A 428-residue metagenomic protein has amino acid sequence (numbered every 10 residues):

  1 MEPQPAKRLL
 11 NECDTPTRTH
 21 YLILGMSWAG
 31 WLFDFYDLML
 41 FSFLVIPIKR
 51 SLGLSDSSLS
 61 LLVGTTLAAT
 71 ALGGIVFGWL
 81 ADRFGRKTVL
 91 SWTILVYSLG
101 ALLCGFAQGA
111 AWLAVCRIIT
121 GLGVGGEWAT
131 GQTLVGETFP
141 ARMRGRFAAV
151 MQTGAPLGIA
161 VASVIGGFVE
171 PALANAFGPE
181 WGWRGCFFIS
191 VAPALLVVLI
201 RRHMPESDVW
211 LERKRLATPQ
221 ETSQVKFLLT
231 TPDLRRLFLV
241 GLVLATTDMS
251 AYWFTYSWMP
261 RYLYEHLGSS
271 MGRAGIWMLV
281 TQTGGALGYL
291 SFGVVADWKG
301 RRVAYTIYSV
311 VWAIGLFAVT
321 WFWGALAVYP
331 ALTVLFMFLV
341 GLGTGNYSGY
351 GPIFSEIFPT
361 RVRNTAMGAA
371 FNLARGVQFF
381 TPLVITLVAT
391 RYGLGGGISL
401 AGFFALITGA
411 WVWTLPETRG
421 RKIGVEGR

Functional and structural regions predicted by a protein language model:
M1-Y36: Cytosolic juxtamembrane N-terminal segment immediately preceding the first transmembrane helix of multi-pass
F41-S42, L234-A286: Extracytoplasmic gate region of multi-pass secondary transporters
G53, G85, F106-W112, P140 (+3 more regions): Helix-breaking motifs and short loop linkers at transmembrane-helix boundaries and internal kinks in secondary membrane
G64-F77, L279-S291: Central cavity-lining transmembrane alpha-helices of secondary-active solute carriers, predominantly the Major
G73-Q108, K299: Conserved MFS/SLC helix-loop-helix module at the cytosolic interface between two early adjacent transmembrane helices
L95-Q108, V311-L326: C-terminal ends and interior cores of transmembrane alpha-helices in multi-pass membrane transporters/permeases
C116-T153: Cytoplasmic helix-loop-helix junction between adjacent transmembrane helices in 12-TM secondary transporters
G145-E170, P193, F371-T381: Glycine-rich segments within core transmembrane alpha-helices of 12-TM secondary carriers
